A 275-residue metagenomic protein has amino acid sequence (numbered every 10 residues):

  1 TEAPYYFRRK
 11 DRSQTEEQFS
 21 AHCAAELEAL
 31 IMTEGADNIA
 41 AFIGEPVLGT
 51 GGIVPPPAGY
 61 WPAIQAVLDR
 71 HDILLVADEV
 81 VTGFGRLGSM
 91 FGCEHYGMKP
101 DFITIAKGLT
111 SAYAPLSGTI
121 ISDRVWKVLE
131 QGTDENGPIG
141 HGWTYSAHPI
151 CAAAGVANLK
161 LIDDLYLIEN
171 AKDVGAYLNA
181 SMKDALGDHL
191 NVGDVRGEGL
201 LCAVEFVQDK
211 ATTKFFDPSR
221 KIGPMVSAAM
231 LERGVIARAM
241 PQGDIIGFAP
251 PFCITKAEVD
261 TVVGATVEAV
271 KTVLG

Functional and structural regions predicted by a protein language model:
E2-G275: Conserved N-terminal phosphate-binding loop of PLP-dependent enzymes in the Aspartate aminotransferase
